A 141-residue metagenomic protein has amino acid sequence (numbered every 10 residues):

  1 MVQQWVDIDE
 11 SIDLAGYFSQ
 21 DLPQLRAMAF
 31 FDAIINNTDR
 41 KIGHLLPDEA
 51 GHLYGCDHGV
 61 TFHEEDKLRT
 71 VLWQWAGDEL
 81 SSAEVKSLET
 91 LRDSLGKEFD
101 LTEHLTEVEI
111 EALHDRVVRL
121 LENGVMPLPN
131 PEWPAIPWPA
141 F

Functional and structural regions predicted by a protein language model:
M1-F141: Phosphate/dinucleotide-binding and metal-coordinating scaffold of catalytic cores in nucleotide-dependent enzymes
